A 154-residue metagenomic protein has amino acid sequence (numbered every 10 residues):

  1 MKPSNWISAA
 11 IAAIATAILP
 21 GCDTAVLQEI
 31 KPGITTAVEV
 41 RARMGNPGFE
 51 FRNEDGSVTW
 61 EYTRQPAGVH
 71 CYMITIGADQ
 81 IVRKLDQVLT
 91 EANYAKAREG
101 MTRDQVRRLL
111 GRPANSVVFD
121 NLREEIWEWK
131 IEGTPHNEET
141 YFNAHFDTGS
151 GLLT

Functional and structural regions predicted by a protein language model:
M1-A10: Bacterial N-terminal signal peptides that target proteins for export
I11-T16: Hydrophobic helical h-region of N-terminal Sec-dependent signal peptides in bacterial secretory/periplasmic proteins
I18-G21: C-terminal motif of bacterial Sec signal peptides marking the signal peptidase cleavage site
D23-A25: Bacterial signal peptide processing site
K31-I81, R98-T154: A cross-family detector of function-defining hotspots
L89-A92: A short acidic/small-residue loop/turn micro-motif
A95: Conserved Nudix-box catalytic region and its N-terminal flanking loop in Nudix hydrolases and closely related
